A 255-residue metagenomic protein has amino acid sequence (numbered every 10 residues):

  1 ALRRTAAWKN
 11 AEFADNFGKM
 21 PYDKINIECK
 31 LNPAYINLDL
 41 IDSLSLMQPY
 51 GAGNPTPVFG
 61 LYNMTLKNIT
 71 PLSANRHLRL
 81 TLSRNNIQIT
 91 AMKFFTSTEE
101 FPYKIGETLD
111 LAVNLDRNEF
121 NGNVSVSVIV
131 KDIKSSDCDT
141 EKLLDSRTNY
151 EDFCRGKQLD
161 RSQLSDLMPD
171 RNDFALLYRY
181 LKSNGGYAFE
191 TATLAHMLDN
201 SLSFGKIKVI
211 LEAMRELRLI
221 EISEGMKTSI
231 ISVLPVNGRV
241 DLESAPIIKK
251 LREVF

Functional and structural regions predicted by a protein language model:
A1-F255: Acidic, two-metal ion nucleic-acid-processing modules in DNA metabolism proteins
